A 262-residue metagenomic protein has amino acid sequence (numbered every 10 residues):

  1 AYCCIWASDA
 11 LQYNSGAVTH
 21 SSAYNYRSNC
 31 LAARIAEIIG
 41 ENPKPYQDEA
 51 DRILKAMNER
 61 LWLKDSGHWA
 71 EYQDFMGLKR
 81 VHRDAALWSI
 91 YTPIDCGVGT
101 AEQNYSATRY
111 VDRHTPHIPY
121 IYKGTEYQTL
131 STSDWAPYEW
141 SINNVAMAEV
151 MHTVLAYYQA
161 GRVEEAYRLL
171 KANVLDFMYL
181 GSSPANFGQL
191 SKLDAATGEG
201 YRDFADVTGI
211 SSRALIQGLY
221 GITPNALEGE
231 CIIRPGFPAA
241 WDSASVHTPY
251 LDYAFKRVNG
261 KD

Functional and structural regions predicted by a protein language model:
A1, S28, A32-R60, A101-H117 (+3 more regions): Extended, well-ordered alpha-helical scaffold segments
A1-A17, K55-A146, V174-L193, S245-T248 (+1 more regions): Extended glycan-interaction surfaces of carbohydrate-active proteins
Y13, H20, I38-D48, E199 (+1 more regions): A structural signal for alpha-helical segments
G16-R27, D84-W88, N144-H152, G161 (+1 more regions): Aromatic- and histidine-enriched alpha-helix N-cap/loop-to-helix transition segments that scaffold the rims
Y24-E41, Y91-Q103, M151-V163, R213-T223: Well-ordered alpha-helical scaffold segments within catalytic/enzyme domains
Y46-K55, E59, C96, I121 (+2 more regions): Solvent-exposed, well-ordered amphipathic alpha-helical segments that flank/support binding or catalytic loops
H152, A156-D262: Non-catalytic C-terminal accessory modules of carbohydrate-active enzymes
